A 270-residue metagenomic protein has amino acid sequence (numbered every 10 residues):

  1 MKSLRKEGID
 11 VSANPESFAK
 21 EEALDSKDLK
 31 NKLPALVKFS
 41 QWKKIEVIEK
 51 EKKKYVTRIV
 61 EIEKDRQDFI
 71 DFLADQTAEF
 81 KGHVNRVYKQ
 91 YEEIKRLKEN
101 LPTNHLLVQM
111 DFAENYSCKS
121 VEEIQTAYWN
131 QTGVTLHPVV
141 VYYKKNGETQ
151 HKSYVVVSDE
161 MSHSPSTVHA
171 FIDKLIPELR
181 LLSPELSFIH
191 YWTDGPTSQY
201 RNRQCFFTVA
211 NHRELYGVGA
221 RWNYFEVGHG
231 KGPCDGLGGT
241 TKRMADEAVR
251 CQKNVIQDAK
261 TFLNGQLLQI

Functional and structural regions predicted by a protein language model:
M1-I270: Extended mixed-charge, aromatic/glycine-enriched low-complexity segments
